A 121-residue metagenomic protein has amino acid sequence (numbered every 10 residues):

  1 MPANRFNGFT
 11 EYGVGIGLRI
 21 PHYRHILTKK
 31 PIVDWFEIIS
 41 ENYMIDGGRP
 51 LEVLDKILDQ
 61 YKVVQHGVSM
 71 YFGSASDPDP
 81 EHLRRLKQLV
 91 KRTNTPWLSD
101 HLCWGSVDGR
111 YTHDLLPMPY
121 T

Functional and structural regions predicted by a protein language model:
P2-I26: Boundary/entry segment of secreted carbohydrate-active catalytic domains
E11-I20, M70-D77, L115-T121: Active-site mouth loops of central-metabolism enzymes
Y12-L18, D34-I38, V63-H66, P96-D100: Hydrophobic faces of well-ordered beta-strands that scaffold small-molecule active sites in alpha/beta enzyme cores
I20-H22, S40-N42, S69-Y71, L102-S106: Active-site-proximal loop/turn and secondary-structure-junction residues that shape catalytic pockets, frequently
H25-P31, G48-Q65, E81-P96: Acidic (Asp/Glu)-rich catalytic clusters
S40-E52, Y71-P80: Acidic-and-aromatic substrate-binding clefts and catalytic sites of carbohydrate-active enzymes
Q60, G67-P78, L102: Structured, acidic catalytic/metal-binding patches in enzyme active sites
E81-T121: Active-site acidic/histidine proton-transfer and metal-coordination neighborhood in alpha/beta enzyme cores
